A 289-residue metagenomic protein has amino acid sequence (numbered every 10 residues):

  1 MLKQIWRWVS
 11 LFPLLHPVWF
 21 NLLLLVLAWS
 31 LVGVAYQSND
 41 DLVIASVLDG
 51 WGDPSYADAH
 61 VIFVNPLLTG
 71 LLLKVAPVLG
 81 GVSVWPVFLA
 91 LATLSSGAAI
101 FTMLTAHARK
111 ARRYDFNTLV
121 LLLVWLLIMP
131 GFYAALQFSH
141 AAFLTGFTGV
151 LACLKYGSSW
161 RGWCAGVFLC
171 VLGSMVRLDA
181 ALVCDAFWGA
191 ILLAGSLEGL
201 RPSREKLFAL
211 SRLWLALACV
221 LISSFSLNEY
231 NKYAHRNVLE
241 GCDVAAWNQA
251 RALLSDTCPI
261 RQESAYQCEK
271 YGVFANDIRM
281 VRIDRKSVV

Functional and structural regions predicted by a protein language model:
M1-V26, F208-A218: Start-transfer (signal-anchor) and selected internal transmembrane alpha helices of multi-pass inner/ER membrane
N21-V61, L73-P77: Extracytoplasmic loop-helix module adjacent to an early transmembrane segment
D58-S83, V87-L91: Short hydrophobic/aromatic helix or loop-helix immediately within or flanking a transmembrane segment in polytopic
L91-A111: Transmembrane-helix motifs of polytopic, lipid-linked glycan transferases
L119-T145, M175: Aromatic- and kink-enriched transmembrane "portal" helix at the membrane-lumen/periplasm boundary that abuts
F147-G162: Membrane-interface transmembrane helices that cradle and orient dolichyl/undecaprenyl
W163-L178, G189, L217-F225: Membrane-interface alpha helices of multi-pass inner-membrane proteins
N231-V289: Membrane-proximal stem/loop segments at transmembrane-domain junctions that anchor or position
